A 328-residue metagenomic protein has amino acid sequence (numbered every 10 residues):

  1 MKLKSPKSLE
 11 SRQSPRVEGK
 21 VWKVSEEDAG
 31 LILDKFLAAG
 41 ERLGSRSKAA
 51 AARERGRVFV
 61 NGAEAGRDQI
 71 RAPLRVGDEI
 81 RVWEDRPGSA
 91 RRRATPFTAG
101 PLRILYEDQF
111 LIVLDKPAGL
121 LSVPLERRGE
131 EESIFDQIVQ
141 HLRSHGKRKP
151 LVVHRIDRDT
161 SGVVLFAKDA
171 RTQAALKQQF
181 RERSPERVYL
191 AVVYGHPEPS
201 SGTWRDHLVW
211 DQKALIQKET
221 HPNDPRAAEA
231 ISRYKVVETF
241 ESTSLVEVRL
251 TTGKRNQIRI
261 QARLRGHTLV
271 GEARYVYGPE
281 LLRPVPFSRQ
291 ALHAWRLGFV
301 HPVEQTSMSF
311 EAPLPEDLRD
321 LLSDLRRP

Functional and structural regions predicted by a protein language model:
M1-A214, P225-A228, E311-L325: RNA pseudouridine synthases
A49, E131-I138, A170, R181 (+3 more regions): Pseudouridine synthase
R75-D78, K254, T306: Structural motif
G100-P101, Q217-D224, L281-P286: Short, P/G- and charge-enriched loop/turn segments at secondary-structure junctions
I104, V193, R233-V236, L269: Conserved hydrophobic positions within beta-strands
R155, P222-R226, K235, P286-R289: Short Gly/Pro-enriched turn/cap motifs at secondary-structure boundaries
P225-A230, R274-G278: PP2C/PPM family metal-dependent serine/threonine protein phosphatase catalytic domain, recognizing the conserved
